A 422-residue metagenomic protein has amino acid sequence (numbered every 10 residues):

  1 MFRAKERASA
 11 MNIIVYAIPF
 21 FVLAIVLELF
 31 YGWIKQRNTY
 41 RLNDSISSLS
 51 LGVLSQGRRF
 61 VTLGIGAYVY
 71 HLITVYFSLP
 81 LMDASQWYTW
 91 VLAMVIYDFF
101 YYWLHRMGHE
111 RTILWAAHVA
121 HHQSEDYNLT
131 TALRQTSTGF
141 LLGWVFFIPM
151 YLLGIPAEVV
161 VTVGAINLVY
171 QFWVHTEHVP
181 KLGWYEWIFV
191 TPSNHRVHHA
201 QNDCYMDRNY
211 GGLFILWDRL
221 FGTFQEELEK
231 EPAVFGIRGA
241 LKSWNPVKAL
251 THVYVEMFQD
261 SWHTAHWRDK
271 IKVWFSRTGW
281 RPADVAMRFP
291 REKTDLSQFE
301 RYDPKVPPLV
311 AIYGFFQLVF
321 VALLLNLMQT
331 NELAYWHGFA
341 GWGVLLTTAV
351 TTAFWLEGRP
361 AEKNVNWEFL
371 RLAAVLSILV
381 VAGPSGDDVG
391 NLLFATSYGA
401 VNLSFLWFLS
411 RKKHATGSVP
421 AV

Functional and structural regions predicted by a protein language model:
M1-A10: Short, Lys/Arg-enriched N-terminal segments with co-localized hydrophobic residues within the first ~10-30 amino acids
S9-V22: Hydrophobic transmembrane alpha-helical segments in integral membrane proteins
M11-N12, T62-L81, W144-V160, G164 (+2 more regions): Juxtamembrane "helix exit" motif at the C-terminal ends of alpha-helical transmembrane segments in multi-pass membrane
I14-A17, D126-T130, W173-Y313, Y398-V422: Cytosolic/stromal cytosol-facing helical appendages immediately following the last transmembrane segment
V26-I46: Membrane-interface helix-loop junction between the first two transmembrane segments
L51-G64, A132-G139, K305-F316, V365-E368: Select subsegments of transmembrane alpha-helices in polytopic membrane proteins, especially boundary-proximal
V53-T62, A84-P246: Membrane-embedded catalytic scaffold of the fatty acid hydroxylase/desaturase
R301-G417: Substrate-recognition/cap regions that form aromatic- and gly/pro-loop-enriched pockets for small-molecule ligands
